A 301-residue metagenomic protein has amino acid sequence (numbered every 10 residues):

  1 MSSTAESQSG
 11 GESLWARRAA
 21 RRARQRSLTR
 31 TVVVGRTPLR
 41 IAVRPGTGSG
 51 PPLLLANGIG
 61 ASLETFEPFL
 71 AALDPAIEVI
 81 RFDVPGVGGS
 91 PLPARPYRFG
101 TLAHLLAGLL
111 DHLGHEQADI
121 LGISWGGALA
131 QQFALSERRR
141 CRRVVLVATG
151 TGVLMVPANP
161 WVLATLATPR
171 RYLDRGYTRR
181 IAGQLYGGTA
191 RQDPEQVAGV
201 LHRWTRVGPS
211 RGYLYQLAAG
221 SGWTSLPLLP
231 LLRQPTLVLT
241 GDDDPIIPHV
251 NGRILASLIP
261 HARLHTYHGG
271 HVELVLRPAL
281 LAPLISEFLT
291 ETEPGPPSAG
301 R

Functional and structural regions predicted by a protein language model:
M1-L53, A76-I77, T290-R301: Alpha/beta-hydrolase fold catalytic core
T37-P91: Conserved HGGG/HGGXW glycine-rich cap/lid loop of the alpha/beta-hydrolase fold
R81-L121: Active-site loop/oxyanion-hole signature of alpha/beta-hydrolase fold enzymes
Q131, L135, C141-R171: Flexible "cap/lid" loop of the alpha/beta hydrolase fold
R175-L228: Conserved alpha/beta-hydrolase catalytic His-Asp/Glu region
L232, V238-T240: Short beta-strand/loop motif that positions the catalytic acidic residue of the alpha/beta-hydrolase fold
D243-I247: Acidic catalytic loop of the alpha/beta-hydrolase fold
G269-A282: Catalytic histidine-centered segment of alpha/beta-hydrolase-like enzymes
